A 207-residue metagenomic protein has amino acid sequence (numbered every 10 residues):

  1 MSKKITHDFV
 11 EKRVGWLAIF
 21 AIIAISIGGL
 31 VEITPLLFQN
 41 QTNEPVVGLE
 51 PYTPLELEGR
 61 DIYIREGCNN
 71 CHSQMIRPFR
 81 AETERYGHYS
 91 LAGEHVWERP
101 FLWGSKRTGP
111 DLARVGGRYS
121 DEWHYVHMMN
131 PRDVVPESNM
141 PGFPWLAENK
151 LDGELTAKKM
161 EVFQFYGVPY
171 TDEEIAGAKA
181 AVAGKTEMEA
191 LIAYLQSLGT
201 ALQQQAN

Functional and structural regions predicted by a protein language model:
M1-V10, E82-E84, H88, E94: Long, low-complexity, intrinsically disordered N-terminal extensions of eukaryotic proteins, enriched
M1-Y52, Y166-T171, Y194-N207: Post-cleavage N-terminal segment of exported redox proteins
L17-I27, E84-M188: Electron-transfer interface patches adjacent to heme c in soluble/periplasmic c-type cytochromes and di-/multiheme
L36-L49, P54-L57, S73, Y89-H95 (+1 more regions): Sequence context of c-type cytochrome heme-c attachment sites
N40-I64, I76-T83, T108, A178-A181 (+1 more regions): Electrostatic cytochrome c docking/interface patches
G59, R65-Q74, L191, L195: The canonical Cys-X-X-Cys-His
Y63, V126-P131, I192-L198: Bilobed periplasmic-binding protein/Venus flytrap-like ligand-binding cleft at the lobe interface of extracytoplasmic
C71, E137-G142, L202-N207: Surface-exposed patches in mature extracellular/periplasmic domains of secreted proteins
